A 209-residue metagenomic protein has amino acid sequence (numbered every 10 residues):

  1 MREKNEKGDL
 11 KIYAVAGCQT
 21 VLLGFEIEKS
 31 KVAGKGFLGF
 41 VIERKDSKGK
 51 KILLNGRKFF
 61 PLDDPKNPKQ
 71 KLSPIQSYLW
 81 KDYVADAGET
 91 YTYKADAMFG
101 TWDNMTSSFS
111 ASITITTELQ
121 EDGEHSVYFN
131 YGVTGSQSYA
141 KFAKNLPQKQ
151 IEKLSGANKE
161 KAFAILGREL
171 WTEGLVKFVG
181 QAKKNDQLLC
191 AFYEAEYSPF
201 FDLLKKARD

Functional and structural regions predicted by a protein language model:
M1-D9, Y13-A16, S107, A111-T116: Extracellular distal adhesion/interaction modules in secreted or cell-surface proteins
N5-K35, G39: Contiguous beta-strand segments within globular domains
G17-V21, P74-Q76, F109: Ser/Thr- and Asn-enriched, surface-exposed coil loops between beta-strands
L38-T90, G100-T101: Recognizes extended acidic, P/S/T-rich segments that occur within or adjacent to Ig-like beta-sandwich modules
M98-T106: Short acidic/polar inter-strand loop motif in beta-rich domains
S108-K183: Aromatic-Pro/Gly-enriched surface loop or interdomain linker that acts as a lid/target-recognition segment
K177-D209: Primarily the HKD phosphodiesterase
